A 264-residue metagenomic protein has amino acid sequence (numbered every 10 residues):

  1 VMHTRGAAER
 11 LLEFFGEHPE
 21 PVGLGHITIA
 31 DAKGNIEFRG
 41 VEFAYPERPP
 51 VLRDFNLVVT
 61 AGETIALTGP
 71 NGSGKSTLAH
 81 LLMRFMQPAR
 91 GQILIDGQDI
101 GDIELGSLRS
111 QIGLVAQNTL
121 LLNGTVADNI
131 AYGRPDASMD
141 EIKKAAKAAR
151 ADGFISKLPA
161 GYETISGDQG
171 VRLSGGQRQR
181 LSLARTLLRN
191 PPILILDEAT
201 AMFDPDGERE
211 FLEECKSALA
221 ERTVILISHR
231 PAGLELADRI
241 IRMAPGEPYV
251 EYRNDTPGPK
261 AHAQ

Functional and structural regions predicted by a protein language model:
V1-F14: Cytosolic ends of transmembrane helices, especially the final helix of ABC transmembrane type-1 domains
E13, E20, A131: Conserved E/DxxT/N motif and adjacent residues on the DHp alpha2 helix of HisKA-family sensor histidine kinases
E17-H18, M86: Two-component histidine kinase transmitter core
G23-Q264: ABC-type nucleotide-binding domain
